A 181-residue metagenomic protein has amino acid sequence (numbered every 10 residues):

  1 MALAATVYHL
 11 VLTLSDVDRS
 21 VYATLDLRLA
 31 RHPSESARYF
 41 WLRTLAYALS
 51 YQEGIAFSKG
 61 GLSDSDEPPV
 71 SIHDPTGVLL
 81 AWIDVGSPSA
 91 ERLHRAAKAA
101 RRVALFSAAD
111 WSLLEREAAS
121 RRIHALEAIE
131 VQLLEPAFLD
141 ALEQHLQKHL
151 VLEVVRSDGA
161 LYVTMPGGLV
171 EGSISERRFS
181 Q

Functional and structural regions predicted by a protein language model:
A2-R19, T164-S173, R178: Mixed-charge (Asp/Glu-Lys/Arg
D16-G61: Acidic-basic catalytic patches of nuclease active cores, encompassing PD-(D/E)XK and other metal-cofactor nuclease
I55-P75: Long amphipathic N-terminal alpha/beta scaffold segment
V70-I72, G77-L93: Conserved catalytic cores of phosphodiester-cleaving nucleases, focusing on short active-site segments
W82, A99-S107, L126-V131: Hydrophobic beta-strand segments of well-ordered beta-sheets in folded domains
L93-A97, D110: Short Lys/Arg-rich amphipathic alpha-helical segments
F106-A118: Nucleic-acid nuclease catalytic cores
E115-L169, S175: Domain-level recognition of nuclease-like catalytic cores that cleave nucleotide substrates
